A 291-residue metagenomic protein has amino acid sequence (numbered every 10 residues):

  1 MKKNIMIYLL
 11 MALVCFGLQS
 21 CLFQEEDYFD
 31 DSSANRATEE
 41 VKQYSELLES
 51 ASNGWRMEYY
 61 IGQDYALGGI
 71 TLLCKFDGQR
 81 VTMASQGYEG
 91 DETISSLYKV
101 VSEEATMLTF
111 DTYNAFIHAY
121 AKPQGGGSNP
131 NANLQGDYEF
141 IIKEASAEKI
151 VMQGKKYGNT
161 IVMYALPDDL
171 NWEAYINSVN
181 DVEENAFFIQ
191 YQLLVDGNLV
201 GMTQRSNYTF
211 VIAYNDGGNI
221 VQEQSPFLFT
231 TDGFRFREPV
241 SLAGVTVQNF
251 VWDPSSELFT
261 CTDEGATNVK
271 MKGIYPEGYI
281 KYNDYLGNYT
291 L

Functional and structural regions predicted by a protein language model:
M1-L9: Bacterial N-terminal signal peptides that target proteins for export
F16-S20: C-terminal motif of bacterial Sec signal peptides marking the signal peptidase cleavage site
L22-M107, D169-N185: Acidic/polar, low-complexity intrinsically disordered N-terminal segments immediately downstream of a Sec signal
Q63-A105, I117, N198-S241: N-terminal glycine/threonine-rich, aromatic-flanked beta-hairpin/loop signature
M83, F110, M152-Q153: SH3/SH3-like beta-barrel fold
T109-L134, F234-N249: An anionic, turn-rich surface loop/hairpin at beta-sheet edges that serves as a generic interaction/coordination patch
L134-M163: Hydrophobic, ordered structural segments
K156, T160-V162, L166-L291: Preference for solvent-exposed, low-hydrophobicity sequence contexts
